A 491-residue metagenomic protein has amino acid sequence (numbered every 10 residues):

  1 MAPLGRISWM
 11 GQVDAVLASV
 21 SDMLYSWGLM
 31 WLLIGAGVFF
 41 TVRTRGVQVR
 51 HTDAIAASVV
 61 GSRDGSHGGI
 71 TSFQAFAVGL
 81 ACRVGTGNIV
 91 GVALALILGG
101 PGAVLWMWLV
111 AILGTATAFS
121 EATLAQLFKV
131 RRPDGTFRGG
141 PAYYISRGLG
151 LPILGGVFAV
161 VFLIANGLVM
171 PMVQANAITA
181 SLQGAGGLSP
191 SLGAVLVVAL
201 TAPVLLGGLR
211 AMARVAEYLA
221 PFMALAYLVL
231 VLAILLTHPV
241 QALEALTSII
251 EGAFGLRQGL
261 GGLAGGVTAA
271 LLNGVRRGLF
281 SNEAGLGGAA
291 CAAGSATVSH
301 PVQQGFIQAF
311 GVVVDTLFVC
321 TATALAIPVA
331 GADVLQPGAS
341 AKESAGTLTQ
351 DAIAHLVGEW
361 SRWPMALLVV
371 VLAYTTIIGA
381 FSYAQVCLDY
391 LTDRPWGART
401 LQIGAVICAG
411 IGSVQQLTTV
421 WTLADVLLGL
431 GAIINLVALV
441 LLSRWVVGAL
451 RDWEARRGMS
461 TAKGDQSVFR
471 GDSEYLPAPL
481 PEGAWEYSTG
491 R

Functional and structural regions predicted by a protein language model:
M1-T86, L96-A103, G410, V440-L441 (+4 more regions): N-terminal alpha-helical transmembrane segments of multi-pass membrane transport and channel/translocase proteins
V13, T44-Q48, G87-V92, P101 (+6 more regions): Transmembrane helix-loop junctions in multi-pass membrane proteins
S21-S58, I97-D134, V314-A322, R362 (+1 more regions): Extracellular loop-to-transmembrane helix junctions
L32-F39, R43-A56, N176-L182, S189-H238 (+2 more regions): Membrane-interface loop-to-helix entry segments
A36-T41, V110-G135, P141-V204, L367-I377: Helix-loop-helix module between adjacent transmembrane segments
T41, S120-K129, L232-S248, L260-G262 (+3 more regions): Extracellular/periplasmic helix-exit of transmembrane alpha-helices
G46-S72, L94, G100-V104, A116-L149 (+3 more regions): Flexible loop linkers connecting adjacent transmembrane helices in multi-pass alpha-helical membrane transporters
S66-L98, L124-L127, P133-A142, S146 (+1 more regions): Alpha-helical membrane segments and immediately flanking helix-loop junctions that form or couple to the substrate/ion
